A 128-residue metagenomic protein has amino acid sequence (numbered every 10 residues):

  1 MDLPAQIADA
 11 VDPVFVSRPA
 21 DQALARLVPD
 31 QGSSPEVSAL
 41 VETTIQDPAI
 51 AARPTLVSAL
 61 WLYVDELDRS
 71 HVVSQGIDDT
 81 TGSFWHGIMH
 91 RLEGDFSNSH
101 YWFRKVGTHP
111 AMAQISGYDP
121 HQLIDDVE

Functional and structural regions predicted by a protein language model:
M1-D79, K105, H109-E128: N-terminal alpha-helical interaction modules that lie
D12, T81, N98-H100: Generic intrinsically disordered, low-complexity segments enriched for polar/acidic and small residues
S58, G87-H90: Conserved small-residue packing positions in alpha-helical repeats and bundles
Q75-G76, M89-L92: Histidine- and/or cysteine-centered catalytic micro-motif in compact active-site loops
L92-F96, H121: Charge-rich, low-complexity amphipathic helices in intrinsically disordered tails/linkers adjacent to domains
D95-G107: Conserved alpha-helical segments that form or flank metal/cofactor-binding pockets of metalloenzymes
